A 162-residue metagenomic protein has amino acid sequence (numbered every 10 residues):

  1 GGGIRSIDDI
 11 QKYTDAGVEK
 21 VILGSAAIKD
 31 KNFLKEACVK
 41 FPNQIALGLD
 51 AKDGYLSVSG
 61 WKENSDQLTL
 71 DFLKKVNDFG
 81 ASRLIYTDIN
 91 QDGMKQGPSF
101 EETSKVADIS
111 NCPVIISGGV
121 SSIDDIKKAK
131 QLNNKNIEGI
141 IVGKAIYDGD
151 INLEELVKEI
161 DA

Functional and structural regions predicted by a protein language model:
G1, L23-G24, V58-S59, I116-S117 (+1 more regions): Thr-Gly-centered strand-to-loop micro-motif
G1-K20, E101-N136, L156: Catalytic cores of alpha/beta
G1-R5, A46, I141: Hydrophobic, membrane-interfacing alpha helices
G3, Y55, Q91-Q96, D148: Short, small-residue-enriched loops and turns at beta-alpha junctions that line or gate enzyme active sites
D8-T14, V18-D92: Conserved anion-binding
N32-K40, I45, A107, K130-A162: C-terminal helical cap(s) of enzyme catalytic domains, especially alpha/beta-barrels
F33-A37, K62, Q96-S99, I126-K130: Distinct, well-ordered alpha-helical segments
